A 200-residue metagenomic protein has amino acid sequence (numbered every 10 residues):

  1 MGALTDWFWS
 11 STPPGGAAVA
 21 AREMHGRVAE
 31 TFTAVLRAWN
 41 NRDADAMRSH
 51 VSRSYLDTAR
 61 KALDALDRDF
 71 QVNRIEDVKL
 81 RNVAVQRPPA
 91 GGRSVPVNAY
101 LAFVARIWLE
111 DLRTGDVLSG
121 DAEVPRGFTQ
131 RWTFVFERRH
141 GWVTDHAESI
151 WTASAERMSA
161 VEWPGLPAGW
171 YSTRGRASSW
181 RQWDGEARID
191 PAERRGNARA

Functional and structural regions predicted by a protein language model:
M1-G2, W9, M158, D190: N-terminal hydrophobic membrane-entry segments
G2-L80, A84, P88, A200: Core segments of small alpha/beta cavity-forming domains
W39, W132, W142, W151 (+2 more regions): Tryptophan-centered motif/residue detector
V51, T129, W183: A conserved hydrophobic position in a structured secondary element of the catalytic/binding core that shapes
A90-L166: Exposed beta-sheet edge and beta->alpha loop/turn motif
G165-A200: Signature of WW domains and closely related Tyr/Trp-rich beta-sheet microdomains in eukaryotic regulatory proteins
